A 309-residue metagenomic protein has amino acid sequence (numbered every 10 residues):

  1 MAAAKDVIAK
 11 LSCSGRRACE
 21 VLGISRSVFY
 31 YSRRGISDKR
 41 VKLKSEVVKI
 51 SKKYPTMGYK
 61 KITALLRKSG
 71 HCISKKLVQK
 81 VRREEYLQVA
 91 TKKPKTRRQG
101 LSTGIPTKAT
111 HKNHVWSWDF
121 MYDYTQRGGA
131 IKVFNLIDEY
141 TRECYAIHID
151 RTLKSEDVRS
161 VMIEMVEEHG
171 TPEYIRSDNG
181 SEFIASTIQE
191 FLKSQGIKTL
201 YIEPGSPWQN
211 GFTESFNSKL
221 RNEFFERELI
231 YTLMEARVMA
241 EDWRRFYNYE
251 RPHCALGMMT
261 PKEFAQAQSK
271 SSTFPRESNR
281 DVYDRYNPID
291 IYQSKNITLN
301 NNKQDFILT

Functional and structural regions predicted by a protein language model:
M1-I36, L200: Basic, low-complexity segments
A2, I24-V115, S206, T260-S269: Basic, flexible linker segments flanking DNA-binding modules in nucleic acid-interacting mobile-element proteins
A18-C19, F29, V47, I62 (+13 more regions): Mobile genetic element proteins and their domesticated derivatives, centered on retroelements and DNA transposons
G35-D38, S177-N179, A185-L192, T199-N222 (+2 more regions): RNase H-like two-metal-ion nuclease catalytic core shared by retroviral integrases and related mobile-element nucleases
Y54-T56, G70, K108-T110, Q126-R127 (+3 more regions): Conserved, non-catalytic sequence blocks in retroelement Pol enzymes and Pol-derived host proteins
C72-I137, E143, E156-E164, E168 (+2 more regions): Mobile-element integrase/transposase regions, centering on the N-terminal DNA-binding/Zn-coordinating module
I147-H148: Short hydrophobic alpha-helix segments
Q195-I197, K219-T309: C-terminal domain-tail junction helix/linker
